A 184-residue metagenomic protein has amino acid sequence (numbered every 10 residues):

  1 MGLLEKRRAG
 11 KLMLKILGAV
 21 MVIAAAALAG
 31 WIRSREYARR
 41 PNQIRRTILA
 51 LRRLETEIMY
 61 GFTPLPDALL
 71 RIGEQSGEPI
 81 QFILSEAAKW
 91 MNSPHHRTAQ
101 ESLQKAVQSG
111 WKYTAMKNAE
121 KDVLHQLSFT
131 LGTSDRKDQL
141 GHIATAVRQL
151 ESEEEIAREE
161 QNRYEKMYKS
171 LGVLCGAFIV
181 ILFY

Functional and structural regions predicted by a protein language model:
G2-G10, T130-V173: Membrane-interface, cytosolic juxtamembrane amphipathic helix immediately N-terminal to a transmembrane helix, enriched
L12-V20, W111, K117: Acidic, low-complexity proline/glycine-rich segments
K15-N92: Juxtamembrane/interface alpha-helical elements of multi-pass membrane proteins
A19-A29, A157-Y184: Bilayer-spanning, highly hydrophobic alpha-helical transmembrane segments
E36, Q75, F82-E86, R97 (+3 more regions): Short alpha-helix boundary/capping motifs
N42, R46, A115-A119, H142: A generic short alpha-helical patch detector that favors 3-5-residue windows in or near N-terminal regions
I44-T47, L84, L124, R136 (+1 more regions): Hydrophobic packing residues in well-ordered alpha-helices of helical domains and bundles
E57, F62-S134: Glycine- and small-hydrophobic-enriched helix-loop-helix hairpins
